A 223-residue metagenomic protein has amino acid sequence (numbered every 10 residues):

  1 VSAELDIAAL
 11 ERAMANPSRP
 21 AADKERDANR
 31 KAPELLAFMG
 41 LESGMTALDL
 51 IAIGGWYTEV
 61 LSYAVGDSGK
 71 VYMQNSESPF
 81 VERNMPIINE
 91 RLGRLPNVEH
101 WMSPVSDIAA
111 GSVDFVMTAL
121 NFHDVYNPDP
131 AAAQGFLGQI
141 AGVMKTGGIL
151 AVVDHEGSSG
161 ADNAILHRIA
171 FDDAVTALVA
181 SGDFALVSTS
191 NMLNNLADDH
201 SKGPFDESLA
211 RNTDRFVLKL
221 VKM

Functional and structural regions predicted by a protein language model:
D6-E42: Class I SAM-dependent methyltransferase Rossmann-like catalytic core, especially the SAM/SAH-binding loop
S43-I53: Conserved class I S-adenosyl-L-methionine
M45, L95, S103-M117: A short acidic, Gly/Pro-enriched loop at the edge of an enzyme's catalytic core that lines a small-molecule cofactor
S62-Y63, A131-T146: A short glycine-rich, Lys/Arg-flanked "PGG" loop and its adjoining helix->strand segment in the class I
V81-D107: S-adenosyl-L-methionine
D114-Q134: A short SAM/SAH-binding and catalytic strip from SAM-dependent methyltransferases
G147-E156: Conserved beta-strand signature within the Rossmann-like core of class I S-adenosyl-L-methionine
V175-M223: Class I S-adenosyl-L-methionine
